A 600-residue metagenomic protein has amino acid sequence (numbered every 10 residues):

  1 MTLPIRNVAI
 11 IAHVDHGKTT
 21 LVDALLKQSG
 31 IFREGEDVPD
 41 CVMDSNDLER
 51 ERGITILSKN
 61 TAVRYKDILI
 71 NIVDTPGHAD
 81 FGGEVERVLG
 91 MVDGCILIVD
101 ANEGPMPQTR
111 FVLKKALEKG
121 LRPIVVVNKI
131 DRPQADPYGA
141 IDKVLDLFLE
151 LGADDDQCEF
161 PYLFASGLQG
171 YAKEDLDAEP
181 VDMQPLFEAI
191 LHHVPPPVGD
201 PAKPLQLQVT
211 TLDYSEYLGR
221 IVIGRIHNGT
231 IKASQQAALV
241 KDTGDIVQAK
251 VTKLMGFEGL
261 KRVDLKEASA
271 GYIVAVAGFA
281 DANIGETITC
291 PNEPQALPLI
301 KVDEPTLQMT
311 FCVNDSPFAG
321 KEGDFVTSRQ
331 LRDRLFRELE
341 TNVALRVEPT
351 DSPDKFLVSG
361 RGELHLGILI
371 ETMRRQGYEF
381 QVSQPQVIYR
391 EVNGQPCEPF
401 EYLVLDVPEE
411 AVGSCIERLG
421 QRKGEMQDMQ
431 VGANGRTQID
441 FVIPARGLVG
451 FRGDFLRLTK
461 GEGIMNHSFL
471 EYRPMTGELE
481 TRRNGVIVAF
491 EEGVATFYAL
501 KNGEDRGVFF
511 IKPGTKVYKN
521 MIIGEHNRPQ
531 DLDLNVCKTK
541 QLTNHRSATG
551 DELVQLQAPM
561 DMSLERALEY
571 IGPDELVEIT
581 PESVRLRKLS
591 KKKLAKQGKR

Functional and structural regions predicted by a protein language model:
M1-H16, E34, A101-I221, G229-K232 (+6 more regions): P-loop NTPase catalytic nucleotide-binding module
M1-V99, E103, K143, L212: P-loop NTPase switch module centered on the Walker A-proximal segment
D15, L21, G53, I72-D74 (+17 more regions): Residue-level signature of catalytic and energy-coupling elements of molecular machines, predominantly ATP/GTP-dependent
L26-G30, R64, E86-L89, D93 (+16 more regions): Signal for well-folded cores of large energy- and translation-related assemblies
P39, K66-I70, G90-I96, V125 (+2 more regions): Gly-rich Lys/Arg/Thr-decorated short loops/hinges at beta-loop-alpha junctions or inter-strand turns that position
P39-L48, L207, Y217, F469: Short Pro/Gly-enriched beta-strand edge/turn motifs at strand-loop
I96, A116, P581: Conserved phosphate-binding elements of NTP-dependent enzyme cores
P161, V181-H192, V222-R600: Accessory interaction regions appended to the cores of large information-processing enzymes
